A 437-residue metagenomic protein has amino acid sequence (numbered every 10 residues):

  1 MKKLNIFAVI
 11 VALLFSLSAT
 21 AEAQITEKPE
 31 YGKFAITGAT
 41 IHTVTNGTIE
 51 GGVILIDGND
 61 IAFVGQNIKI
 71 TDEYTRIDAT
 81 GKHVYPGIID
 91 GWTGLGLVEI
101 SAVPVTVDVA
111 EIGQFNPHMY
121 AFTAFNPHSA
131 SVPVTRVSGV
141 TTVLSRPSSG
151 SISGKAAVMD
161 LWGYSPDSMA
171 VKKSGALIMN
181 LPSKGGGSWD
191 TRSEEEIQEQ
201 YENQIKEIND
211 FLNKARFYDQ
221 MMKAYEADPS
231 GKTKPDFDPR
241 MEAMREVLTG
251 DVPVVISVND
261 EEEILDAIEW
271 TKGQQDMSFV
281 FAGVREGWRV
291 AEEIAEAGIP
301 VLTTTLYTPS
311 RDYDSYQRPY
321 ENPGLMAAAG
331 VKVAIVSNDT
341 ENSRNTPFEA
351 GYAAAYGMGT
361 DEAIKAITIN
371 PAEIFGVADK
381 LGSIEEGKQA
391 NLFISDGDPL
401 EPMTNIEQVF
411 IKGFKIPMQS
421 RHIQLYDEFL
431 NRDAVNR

Functional and structural regions predicted by a protein language model:
M1-V9: Bacterial N-terminal signal peptides that target proteins for export
A8-S18: Bacterial N-terminal signal peptides
T26-K28, G32, I41, T45-Y85: Histidine-rich, glycine-flanked metal-binding segment
Y31-I36, I70-F122, V137: Replace "His-x-His-based motif
G38, I100-S101, T106-I112, N116-H118 (+5 more regions): His/Asp/Glu-enriched, well-ordered alpha-helical/loop segment that forms or immediately abuts the divalent-metal
A39-H42, G52, E385-F429: C-terminal cap of metal-dependent C-N hydrolases
S131, S138-S278, N405: Polyanionic/metal-chelating signatures
T271-S278, A295-L302, G330-K332: Glycine-enriched alpha-helix->loop->beta-strand junction motifs that scaffold or abut catalytic
